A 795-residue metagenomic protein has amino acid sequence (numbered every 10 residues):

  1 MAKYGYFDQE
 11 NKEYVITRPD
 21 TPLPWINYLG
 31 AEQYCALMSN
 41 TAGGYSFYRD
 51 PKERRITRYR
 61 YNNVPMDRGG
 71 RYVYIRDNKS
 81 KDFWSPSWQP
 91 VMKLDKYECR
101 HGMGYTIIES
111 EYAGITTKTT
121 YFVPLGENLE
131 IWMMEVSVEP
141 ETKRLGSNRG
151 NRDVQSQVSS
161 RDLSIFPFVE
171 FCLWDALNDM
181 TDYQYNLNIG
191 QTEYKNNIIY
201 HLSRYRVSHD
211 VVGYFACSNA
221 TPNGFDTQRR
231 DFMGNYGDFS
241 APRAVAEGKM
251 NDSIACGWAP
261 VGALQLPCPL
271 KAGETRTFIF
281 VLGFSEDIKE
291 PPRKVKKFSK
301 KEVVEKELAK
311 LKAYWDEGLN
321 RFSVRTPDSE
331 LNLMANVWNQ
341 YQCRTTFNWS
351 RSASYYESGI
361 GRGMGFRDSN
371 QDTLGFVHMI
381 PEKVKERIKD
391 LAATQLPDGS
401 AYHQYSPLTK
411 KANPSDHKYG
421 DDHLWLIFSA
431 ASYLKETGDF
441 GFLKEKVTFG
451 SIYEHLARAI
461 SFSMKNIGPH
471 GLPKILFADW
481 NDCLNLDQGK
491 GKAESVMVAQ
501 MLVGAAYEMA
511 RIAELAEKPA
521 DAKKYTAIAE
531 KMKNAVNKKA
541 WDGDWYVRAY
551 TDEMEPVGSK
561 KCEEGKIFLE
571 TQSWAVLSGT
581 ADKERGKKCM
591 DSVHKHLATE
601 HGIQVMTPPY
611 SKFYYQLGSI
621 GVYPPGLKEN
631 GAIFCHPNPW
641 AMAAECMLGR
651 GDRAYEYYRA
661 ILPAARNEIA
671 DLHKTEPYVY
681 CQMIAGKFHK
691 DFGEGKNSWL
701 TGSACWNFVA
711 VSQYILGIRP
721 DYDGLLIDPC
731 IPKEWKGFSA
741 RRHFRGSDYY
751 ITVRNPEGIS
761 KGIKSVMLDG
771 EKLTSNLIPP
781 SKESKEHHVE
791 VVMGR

Functional and structural regions predicted by a protein language model:
M1-K143, N148, S159-R367, E382 (+12 more regions): Anionic coordination/interaction segments
R76, M364-S369, T373-P473, S495-V503 (+4 more regions): Aromatic-rich carbohydrate-recognition surfaces in CAZymes
N339-F347, I380-Y402, K435, G450-L472 (+4 more regions): Long, well-ordered core segments of solenoidal/helical folds
N348-A353, Y402-H417, F477-E494, E553-K561 (+2 more regions): Acidic/His metal-coordination segments adjacent to aromatic residues that form catalytic metal sites in metalloenzymes
Y402-Q404, M501-G618, R659, P663-F692: Catalytic cores of carbohydrate-active enzymes
P720-I751: Surface beta-strand/loop "capping" patches
R741, K782-R795: Short, well-structured beta-strand segments within conserved domains
L768-E771: Short strand-turn-strand beta-turns centered on an Asx-Gly dipeptide
